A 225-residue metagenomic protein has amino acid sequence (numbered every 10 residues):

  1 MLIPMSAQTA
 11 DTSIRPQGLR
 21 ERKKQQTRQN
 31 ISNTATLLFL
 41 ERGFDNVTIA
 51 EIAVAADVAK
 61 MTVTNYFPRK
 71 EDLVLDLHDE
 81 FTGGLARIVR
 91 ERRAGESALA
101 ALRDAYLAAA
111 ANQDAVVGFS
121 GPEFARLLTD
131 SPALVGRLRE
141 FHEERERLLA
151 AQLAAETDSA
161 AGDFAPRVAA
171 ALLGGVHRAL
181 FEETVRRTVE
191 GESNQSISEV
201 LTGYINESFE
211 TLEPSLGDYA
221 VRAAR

Functional and structural regions predicted by a protein language model:
M1-D11, A151, E182, R186-R225: C-terminal peripheral helix-coil segments that are non-catalytic and often amphipathic
M1-V58, L75, G84: Basic, helix-initiating cap at the start of DNA-binding domains
Q26, D72-F81, F141-H142: Alpha-helical DNA-contacting segments of helix-turn-helix folds
I31, A35, I52, P122-E123 (+2 more regions): Polytopic alpha-helical membrane proteins, predominantly small-molecule transporters/carriers
V58-F67: Short hydrophobic/aromatic patch on the recognition helix
D76, G83-F124: Hydrophobic alpha-helical connector segments
P132-D158, F164-V168: Amphipathic alpha-helical packing segments from all-alpha helical-bundle domains
H177-R178: Alpha-helical transmembrane segments of multipass membrane proteins
